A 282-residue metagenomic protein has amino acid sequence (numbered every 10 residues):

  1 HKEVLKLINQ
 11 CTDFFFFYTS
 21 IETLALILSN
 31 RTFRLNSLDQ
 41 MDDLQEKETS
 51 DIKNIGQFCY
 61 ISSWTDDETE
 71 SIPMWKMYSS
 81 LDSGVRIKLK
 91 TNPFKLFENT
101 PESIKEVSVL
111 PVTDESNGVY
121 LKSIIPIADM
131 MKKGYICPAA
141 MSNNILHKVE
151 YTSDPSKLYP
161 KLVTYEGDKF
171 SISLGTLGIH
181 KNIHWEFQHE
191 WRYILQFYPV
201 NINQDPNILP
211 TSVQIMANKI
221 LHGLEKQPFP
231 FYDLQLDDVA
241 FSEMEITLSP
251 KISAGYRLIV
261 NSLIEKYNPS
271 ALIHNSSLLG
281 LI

Functional and structural regions predicted by a protein language model:
H1-I282: Catalytic-core loop-and-flanking beta/alpha module that positions acidic residues for ribose/phosphate chemistry
